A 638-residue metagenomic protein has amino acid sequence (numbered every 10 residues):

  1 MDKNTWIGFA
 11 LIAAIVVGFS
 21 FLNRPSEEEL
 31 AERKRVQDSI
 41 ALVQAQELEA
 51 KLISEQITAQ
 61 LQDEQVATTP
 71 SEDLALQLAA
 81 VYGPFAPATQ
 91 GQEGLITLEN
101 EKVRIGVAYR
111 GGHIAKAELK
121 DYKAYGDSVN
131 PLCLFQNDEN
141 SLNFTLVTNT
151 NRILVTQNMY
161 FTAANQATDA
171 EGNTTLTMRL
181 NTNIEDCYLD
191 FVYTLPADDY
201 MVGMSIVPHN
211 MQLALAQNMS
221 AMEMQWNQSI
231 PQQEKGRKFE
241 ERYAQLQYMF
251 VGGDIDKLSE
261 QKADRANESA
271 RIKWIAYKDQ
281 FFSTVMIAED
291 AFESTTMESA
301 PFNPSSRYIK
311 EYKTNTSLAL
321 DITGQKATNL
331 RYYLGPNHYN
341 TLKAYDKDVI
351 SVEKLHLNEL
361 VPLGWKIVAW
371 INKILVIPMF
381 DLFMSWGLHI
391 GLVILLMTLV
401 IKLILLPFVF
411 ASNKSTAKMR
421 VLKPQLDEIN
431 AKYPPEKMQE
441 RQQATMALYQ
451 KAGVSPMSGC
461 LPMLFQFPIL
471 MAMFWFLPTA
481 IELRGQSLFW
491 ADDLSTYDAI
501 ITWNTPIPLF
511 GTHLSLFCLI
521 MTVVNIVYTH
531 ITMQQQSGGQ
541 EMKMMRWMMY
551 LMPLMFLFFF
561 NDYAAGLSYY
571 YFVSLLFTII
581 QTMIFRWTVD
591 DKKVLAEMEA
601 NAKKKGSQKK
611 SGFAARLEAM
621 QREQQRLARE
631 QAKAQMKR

Functional and structural regions predicted by a protein language model:
M1-Q62, V107, A197, I206-H209 (+8 more regions): Helix-loop-helix
N4, A67-T68, V155: Intrinsically disordered/low-complexity terminal segments and short unstructured peptides
A31, E49, I53, Q62 (+4 more regions): Compositionally biased amphipathic helical and low-complexity segments enriched in hydrophobic
A59-E93: Short, Gly/Pro- and small/polar-rich lid/capping loops
A88-L355: Soluble non-transmembrane domains of integral membrane proteins
